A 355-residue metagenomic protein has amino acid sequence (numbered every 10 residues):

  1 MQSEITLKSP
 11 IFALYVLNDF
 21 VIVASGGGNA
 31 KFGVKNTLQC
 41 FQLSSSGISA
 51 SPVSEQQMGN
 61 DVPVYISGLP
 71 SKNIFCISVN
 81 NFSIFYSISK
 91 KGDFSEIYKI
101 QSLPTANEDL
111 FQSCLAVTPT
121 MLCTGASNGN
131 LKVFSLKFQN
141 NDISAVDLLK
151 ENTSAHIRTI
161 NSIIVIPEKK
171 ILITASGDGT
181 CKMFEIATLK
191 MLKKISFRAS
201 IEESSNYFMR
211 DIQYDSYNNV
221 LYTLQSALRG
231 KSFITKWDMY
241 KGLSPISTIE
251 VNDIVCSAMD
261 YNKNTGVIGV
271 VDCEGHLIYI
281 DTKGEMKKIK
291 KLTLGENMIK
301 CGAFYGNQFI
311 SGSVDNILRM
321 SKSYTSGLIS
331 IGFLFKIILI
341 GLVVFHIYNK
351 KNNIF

Functional and structural regions predicted by a protein language model:
M1-E4, F20-Q56, N80-S95, F138: Beta-propeller domains
M1-I5, S51-Q57, E96-A106, S144-T153 (+3 more regions): A short beta-strand motif characteristic of beta-propeller blades
K8-A13, G59-P70, N107-C114, R158-I163 (+3 more regions): Repeated scaffold domains used in trafficking and secretory/extracellular systems, primarily beta-propellers
V16-D19, I66-K72, C114-T120, I163-K170 (+3 more regions): Loop/turn segments within WD40 beta-propeller blades
I22-S25, A30-K31, F75-V79, L122-A126 (+4 more regions): Conserved beta-strand element within WD40/beta-propeller blades
G33-K35, Q39-Q42, S83-I88, L131-L136 (+4 more regions): WD40-repeat beta-propellers
I278-I329: Juxtamembrane amphipathic/hinge helix adjacent to a transmembrane helix
T325-F355: C-terminal single-pass membrane-anchor helix
